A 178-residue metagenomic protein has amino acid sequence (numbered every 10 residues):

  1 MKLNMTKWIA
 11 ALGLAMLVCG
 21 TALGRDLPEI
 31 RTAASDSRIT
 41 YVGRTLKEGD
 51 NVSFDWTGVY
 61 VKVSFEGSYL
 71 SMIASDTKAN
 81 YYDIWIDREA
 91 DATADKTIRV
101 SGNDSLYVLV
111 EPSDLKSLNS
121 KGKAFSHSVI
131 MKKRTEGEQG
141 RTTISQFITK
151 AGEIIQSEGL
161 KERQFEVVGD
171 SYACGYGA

Functional and structural regions predicted by a protein language model:
M1-K2, C19, A90: A general, composition-driven signal for non-globular sequence regions
K2-L12: Bacterial N-terminal signal peptides that target proteins for export
A10-G20: Bacterial N-terminal signal peptides
L23-V168, A173-A178: N-terminal secretory targeting modules
